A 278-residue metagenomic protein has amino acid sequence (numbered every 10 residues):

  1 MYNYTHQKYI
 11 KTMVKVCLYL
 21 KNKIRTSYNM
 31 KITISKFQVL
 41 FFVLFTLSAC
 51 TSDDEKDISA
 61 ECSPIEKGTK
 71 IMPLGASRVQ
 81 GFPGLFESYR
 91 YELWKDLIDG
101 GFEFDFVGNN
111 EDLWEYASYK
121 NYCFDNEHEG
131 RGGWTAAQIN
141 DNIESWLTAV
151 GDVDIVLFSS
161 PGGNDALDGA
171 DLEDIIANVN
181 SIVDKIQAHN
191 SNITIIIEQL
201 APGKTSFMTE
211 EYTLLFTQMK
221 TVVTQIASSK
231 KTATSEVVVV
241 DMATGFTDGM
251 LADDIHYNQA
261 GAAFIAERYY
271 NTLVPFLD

Functional and structural regions predicted by a protein language model:
Q38-S48: Bacterial N-terminal signal peptides
T46-T69: Bacterial Sec-dependent N-terminal signal peptides
K67-K70, G100-D105, G151-L157, N190-I196 (+1 more regions): Loop/turn elements at helix/coil->beta-strand transitions in domains of secreted/extracellular proteins
L74, A252-D278: Histidine-centered active-site loop/cap adjacent to the catalytic His in serine esterases/O-acetyl transfer systems
L74-R78, V107-D112, F158-G163, E198-G203 (+2 more regions): Active-site-proximal beta-strand/loop segments in catalytic clefts of secreted hydrolases
R78-A177, Y212, T217: Conserved SGNH/GDSL esterase-like catalytic core that processes O-acyl groups on lipids and polysaccharides
S159-N164, V183-Q218, D241-A243: Active-site segments of SGNH/GDSL-like serine hydrolases that catalyze O-acetyl group transfer/hydrolysis on lipids
P202-D241, Q259-A263: Substrate-gating cap/lid alpha-helix
